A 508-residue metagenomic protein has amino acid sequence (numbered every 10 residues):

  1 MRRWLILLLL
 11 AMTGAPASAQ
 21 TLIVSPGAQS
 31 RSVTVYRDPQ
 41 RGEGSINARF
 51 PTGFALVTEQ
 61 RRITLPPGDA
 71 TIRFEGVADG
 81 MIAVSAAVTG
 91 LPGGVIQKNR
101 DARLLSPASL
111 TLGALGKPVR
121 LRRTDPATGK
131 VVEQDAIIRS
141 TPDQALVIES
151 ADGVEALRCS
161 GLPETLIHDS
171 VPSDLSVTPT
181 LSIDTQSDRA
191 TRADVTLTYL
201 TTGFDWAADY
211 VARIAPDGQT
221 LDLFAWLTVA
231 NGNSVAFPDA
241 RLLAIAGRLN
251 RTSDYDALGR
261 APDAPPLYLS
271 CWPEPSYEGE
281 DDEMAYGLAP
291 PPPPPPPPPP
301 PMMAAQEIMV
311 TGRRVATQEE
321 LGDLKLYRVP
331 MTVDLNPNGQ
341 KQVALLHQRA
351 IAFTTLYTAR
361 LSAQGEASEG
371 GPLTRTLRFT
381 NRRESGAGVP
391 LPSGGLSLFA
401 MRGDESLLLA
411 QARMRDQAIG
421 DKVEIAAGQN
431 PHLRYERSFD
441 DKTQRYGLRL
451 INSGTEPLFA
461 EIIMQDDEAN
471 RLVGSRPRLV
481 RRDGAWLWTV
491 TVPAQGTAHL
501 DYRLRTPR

Functional and structural regions predicted by a protein language model:
R2-L5, A17-R508: Long, intrinsically disordered, low-complexity accessory segments associated with secretion and vesicular trafficking
M12-P16: N-terminal signal peptide c-region/cleavage motif recognized by signal peptidases
